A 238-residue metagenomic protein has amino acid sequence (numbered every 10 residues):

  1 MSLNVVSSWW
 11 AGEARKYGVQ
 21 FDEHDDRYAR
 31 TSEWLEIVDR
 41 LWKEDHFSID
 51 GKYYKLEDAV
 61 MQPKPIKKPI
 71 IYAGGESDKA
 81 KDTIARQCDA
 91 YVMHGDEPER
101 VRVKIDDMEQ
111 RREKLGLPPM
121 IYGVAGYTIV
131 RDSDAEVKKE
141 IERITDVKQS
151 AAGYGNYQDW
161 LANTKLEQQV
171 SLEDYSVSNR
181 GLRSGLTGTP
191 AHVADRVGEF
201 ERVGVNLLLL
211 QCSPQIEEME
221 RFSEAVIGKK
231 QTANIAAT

Functional and structural regions predicted by a protein language model:
M1-V5, I71-G74, D89-M93, M120-Y127 (+1 more regions): Hydrophobic faces of well-ordered beta-strands that scaffold small-molecule active sites in alpha/beta enzyme cores
V5, A11, Y17, F21-P65 (+2 more regions): An alpha-helical appendage that flanks or caps ligand/catalytic pockets
W9, G75-E76, D96, D132 (+1 more regions): Short beta->alpha linker loops
P65-I66, Y72-D82, Y91: Loop-centered beta-sheet repeat module
K81-A85, G198: Alpha-helical segments flanking ligand/cofactor-binding loops in enzyme cores
R86-Q87, V203: Structural motif
G95-P98, L207-S223: Glycine-rich, proline-tolerant flexible connector loops at the mouths of alpha/beta enzymes
